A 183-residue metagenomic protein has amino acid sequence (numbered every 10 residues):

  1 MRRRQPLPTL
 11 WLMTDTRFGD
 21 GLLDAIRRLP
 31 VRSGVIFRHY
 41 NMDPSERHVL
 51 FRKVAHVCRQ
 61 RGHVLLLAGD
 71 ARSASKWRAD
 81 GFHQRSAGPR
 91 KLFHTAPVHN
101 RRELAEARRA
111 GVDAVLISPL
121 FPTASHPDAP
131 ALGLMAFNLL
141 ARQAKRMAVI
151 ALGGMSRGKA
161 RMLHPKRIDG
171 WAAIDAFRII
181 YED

Functional and structural regions predicted by a protein language model:
R3, G34-L92: N-terminal active-site wall of soluble small-molecule enzyme domains
P6-G21, F93-V98: Active-site mouth loops of central-metabolism enzymes
L12, V35, A74, A107 (+3 more regions): Conserved, mostly hydrophobic/aromatic
L12, Y40, F82-L92, A114-D128 (+1 more regions): Glycine-rich phosphate-binding active-site loops on the catalytic face of alpha/beta enzymes
T16-R17, L65-R72, A96-L104, L120 (+2 more regions): Glycine-rich beta-to-alpha transition loops that act as phosphate-gripper elements at the mouths of alpha/beta enzyme
L23-I26, F51, A55, A71 (+3 more regions): Generic hydrophobic/aromatic pocket-lining and core-packing "Φ" positions
D24-S33, E103-I117: Alpha/beta enzyme core
H48-L66, P89-R101, P130-A151: Alpha-helix-loop-beta-strand connector modules within alpha/beta enzyme cores
